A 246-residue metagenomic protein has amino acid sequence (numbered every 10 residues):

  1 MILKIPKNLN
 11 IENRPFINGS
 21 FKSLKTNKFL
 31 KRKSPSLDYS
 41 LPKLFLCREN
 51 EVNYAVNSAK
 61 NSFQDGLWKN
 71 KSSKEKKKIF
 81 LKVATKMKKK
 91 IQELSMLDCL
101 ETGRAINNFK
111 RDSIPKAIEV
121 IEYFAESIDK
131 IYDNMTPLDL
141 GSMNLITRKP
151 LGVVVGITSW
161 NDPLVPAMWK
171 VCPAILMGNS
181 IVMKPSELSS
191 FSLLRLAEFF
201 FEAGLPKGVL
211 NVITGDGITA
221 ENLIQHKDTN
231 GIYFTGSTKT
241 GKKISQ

Functional and structural regions predicted by a protein language model:
M1-L44, K78-K82, I131-T158: Terminal low-complexity tails and localization/encapsulation signals of metabolic enzymes
K4, K31, K43, L97 (+4 more regions): Conserved beta-strand positions that form and line the central face of beta-propeller blades
K7, F16, W68, I121-Y123 (+2 more regions): Tryptophan-centric aromatic hotspots in well-structured domains and transmembrane helices
I17, K31-S34, P42-Y54, G204-V209 (+1 more regions): Histidine- and aromatic-rich ligand-binding microenvironments
K22, G66-K69, N161-L164: Short strand->helix junction
D38-I131: Glycine-rich loop-to-alpha-helix module at the N-terminal edge of alpha/beta enzyme cores
Y132-Q246: Rossmann-like NAD(P) dinucleotide-binding subdomain of oxidoreductase/dehydrogenase enzymes
